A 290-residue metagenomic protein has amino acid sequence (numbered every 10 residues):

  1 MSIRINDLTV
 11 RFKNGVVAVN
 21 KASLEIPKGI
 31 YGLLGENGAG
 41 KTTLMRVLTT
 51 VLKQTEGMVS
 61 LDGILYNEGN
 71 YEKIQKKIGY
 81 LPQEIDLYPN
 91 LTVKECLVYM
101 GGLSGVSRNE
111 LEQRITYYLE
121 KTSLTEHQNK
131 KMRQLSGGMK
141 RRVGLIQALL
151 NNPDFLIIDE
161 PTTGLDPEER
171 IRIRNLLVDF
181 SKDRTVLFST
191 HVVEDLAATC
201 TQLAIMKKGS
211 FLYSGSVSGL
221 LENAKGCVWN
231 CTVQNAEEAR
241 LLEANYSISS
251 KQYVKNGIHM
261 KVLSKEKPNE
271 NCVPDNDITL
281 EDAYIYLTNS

Functional and structural regions predicted by a protein language model:
I3-I5, A18-V19, Q75: Conserved structural motif at the start of ABC-family nucleotide-binding domains
E36-G40: Walker A (P-loop) phosphate-binding loop of ABC-type ATPase nucleotide-binding domains
T49: Helix-to-loop junction immediately C-terminal to a conserved catalytic motif
G57-N67, K73-I74: Conserved ABC transporter NBD signature motif
V98, G102, N109-H127: Conserved ABC ATPase "signature" region
L156-E160: Catalytic Walker B motif of ABC-type/P-loop ATPase nucleotide-binding domains
R172-K261: ABC transporter nucleotide-binding domain
